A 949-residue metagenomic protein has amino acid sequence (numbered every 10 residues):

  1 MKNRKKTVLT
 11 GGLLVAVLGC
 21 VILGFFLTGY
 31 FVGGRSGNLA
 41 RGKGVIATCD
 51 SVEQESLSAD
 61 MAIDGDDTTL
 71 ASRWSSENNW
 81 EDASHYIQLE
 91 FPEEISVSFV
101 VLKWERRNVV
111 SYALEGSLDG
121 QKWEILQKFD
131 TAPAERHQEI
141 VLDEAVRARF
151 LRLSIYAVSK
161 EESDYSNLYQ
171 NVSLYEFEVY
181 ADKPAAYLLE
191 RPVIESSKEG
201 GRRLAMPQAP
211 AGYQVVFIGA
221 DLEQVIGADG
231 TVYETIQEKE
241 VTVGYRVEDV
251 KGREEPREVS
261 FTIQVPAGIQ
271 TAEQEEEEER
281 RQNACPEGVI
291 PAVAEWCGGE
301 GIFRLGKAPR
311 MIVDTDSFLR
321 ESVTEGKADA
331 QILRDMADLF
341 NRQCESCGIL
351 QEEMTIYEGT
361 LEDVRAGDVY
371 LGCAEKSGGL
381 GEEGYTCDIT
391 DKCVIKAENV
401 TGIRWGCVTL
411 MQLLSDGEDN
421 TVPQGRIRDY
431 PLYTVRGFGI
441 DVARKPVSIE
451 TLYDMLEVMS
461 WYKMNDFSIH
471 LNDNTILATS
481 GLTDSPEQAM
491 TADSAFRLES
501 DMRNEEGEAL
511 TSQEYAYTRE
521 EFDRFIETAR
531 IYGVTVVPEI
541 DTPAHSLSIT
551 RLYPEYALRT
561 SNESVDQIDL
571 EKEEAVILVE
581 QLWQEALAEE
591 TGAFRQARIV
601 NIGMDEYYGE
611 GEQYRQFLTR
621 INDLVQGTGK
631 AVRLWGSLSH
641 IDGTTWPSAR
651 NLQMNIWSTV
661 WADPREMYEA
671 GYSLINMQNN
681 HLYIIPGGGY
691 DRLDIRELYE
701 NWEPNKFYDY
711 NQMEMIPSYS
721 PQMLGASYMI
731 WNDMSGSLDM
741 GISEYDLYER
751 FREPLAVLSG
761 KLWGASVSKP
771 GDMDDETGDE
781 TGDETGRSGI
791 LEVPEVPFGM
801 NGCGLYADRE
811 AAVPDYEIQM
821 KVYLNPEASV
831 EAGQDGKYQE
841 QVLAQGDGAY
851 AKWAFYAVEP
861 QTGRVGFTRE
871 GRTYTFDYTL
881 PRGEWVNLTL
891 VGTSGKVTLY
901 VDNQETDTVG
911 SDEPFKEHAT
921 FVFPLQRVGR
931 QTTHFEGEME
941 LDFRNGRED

Functional and structural regions predicted by a protein language model:
G11-G12, G29-G33, D66-Q127, T131-P184: Aromatic, loop-rich ligand-recognition surfaces of beta-strand-rich domains
Q264-T401, T409, L413-R428, R633-I641: Acidic, contiguous N-terminal accessory segments
G378-V565, W583-A597: Feature activates predominantly on carbohydrate-active enzymes
F467, F525, A529, M820 (+2 more regions): Short tryptophan-centered beta-strand motifs in secreted/extracellular beta-sheet-rich domains of glycan-recognition
R559, S564-L652, W657-P664: Active-site neighborhood of glycoside hydrolase catalytic domains
E795-G866, M939, F943-D949: Extracellular glycan-recognition modules
V865-N887: Short, aromatic/His-centered strand-loop micro-motif at the edge of beta-sheets
T908-L941: Flexible glycan-contacting loops in extracellular carbohydrate-active proteins
